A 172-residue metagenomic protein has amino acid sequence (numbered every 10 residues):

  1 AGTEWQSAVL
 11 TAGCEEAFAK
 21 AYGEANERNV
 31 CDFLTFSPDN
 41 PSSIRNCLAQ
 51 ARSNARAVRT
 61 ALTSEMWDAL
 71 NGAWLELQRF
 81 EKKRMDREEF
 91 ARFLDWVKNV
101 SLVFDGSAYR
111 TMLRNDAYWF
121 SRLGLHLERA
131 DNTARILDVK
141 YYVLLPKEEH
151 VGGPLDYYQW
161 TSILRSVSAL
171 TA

Functional and structural regions predicted by a protein language model:
A1-A172: Alpha-helical transmembrane segments and their helix-helix packing motifs
